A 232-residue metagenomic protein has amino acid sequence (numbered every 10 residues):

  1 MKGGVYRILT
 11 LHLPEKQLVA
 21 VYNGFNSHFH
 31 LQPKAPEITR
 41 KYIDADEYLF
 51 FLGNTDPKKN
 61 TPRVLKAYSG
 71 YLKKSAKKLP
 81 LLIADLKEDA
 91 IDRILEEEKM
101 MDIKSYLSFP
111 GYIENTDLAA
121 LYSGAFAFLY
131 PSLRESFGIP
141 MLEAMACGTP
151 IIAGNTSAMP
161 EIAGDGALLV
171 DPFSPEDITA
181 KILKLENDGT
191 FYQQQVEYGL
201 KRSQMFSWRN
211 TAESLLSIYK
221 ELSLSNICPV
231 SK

Functional and structural regions predicted by a protein language model:
M1-K232: Carbohydrate transferase catalytic cores enriched for Leloir-type hexosyltransferases
